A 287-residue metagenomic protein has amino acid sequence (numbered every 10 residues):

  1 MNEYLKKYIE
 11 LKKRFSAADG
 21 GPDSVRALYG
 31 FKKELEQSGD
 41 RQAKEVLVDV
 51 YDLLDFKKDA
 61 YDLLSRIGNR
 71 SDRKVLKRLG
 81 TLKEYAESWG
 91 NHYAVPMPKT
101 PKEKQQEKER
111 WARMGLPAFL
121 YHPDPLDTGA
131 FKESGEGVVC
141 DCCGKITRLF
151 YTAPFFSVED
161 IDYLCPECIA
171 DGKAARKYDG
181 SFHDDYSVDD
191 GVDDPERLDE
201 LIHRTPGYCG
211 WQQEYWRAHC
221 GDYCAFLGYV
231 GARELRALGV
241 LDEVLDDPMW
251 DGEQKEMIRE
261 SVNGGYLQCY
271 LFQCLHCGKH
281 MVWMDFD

Functional and structural regions predicted by a protein language model:
M1-R14: N-terminal "cap/leader" segments of large eukaryotic alpha-helical scaffolds
E10, S16-G21, V25-E34, Q42-D49 (+1 more regions): Preference for intrinsically disordered or flexible, low-complexity segments and adjacent hinge/connector residues
